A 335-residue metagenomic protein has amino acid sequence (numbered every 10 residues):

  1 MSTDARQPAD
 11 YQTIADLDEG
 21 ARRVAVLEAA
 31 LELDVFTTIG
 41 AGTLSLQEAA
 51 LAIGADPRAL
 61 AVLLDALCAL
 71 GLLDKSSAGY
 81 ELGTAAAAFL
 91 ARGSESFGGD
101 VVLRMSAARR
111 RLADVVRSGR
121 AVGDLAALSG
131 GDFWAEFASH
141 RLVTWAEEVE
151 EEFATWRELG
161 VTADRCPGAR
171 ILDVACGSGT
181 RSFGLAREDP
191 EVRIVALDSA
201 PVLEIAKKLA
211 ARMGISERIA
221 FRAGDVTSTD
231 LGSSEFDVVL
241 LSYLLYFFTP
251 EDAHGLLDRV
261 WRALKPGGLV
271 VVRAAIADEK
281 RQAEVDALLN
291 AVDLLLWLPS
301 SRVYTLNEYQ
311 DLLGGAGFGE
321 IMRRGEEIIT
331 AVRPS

Functional and structural regions predicted by a protein language model:
L17-A21, A29-A30, A61, D65-G168: Conserved Class I S-adenosyl-L-methionine-dependent methyltransferase catalytic core
C166-G177: Conserved class I S-adenosyl-L-methionine
S178-D189: Conserved SAM-binding loop of SAM-dependent methyltransferases across substrates and taxa, primarily the Class I
I215-V226: Conserved SAM-binding strand-loop segment of SAM-dependent methyltransferases
T227-V239: A short acidic, Gly/Pro-enriched loop at the edge of an enzyme's catalytic core that lines a small-molecule cofactor
H254-P266: A short glycine-rich, Lys/Arg-flanked "PGG" loop and its adjoining helix->strand segment in the class I
R273-G315, E320-I321: C-terminal alpha-helical "lid/dimerization" subdomain adjacent to the S-adenosyl-L-methionine
A316-S335: Core SAM-dependent methyltransferase catalytic element
